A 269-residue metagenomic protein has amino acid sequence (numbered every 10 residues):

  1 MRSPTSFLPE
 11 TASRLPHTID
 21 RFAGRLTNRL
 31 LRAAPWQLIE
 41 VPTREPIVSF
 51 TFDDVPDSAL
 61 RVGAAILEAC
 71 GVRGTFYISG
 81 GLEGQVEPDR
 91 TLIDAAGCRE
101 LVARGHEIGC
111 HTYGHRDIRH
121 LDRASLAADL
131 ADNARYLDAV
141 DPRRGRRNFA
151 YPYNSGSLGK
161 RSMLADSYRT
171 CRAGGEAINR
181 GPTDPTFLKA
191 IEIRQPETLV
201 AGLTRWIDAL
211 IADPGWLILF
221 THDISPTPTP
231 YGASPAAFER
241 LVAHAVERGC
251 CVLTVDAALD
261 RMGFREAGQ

Functional and structural regions predicted by a protein language model:
M1-N28: Short glycine- and acidic-rich boundary segments immediately preceding or forming the N-terminal edge of structured
D20-E107, A134-A139, R143-Y151, D208 (+4 more regions): Active-site beta->alpha N-cap acidic-glycine motif
V62, V86, H115-I211: Catalytic domains of cell-wall/extracellular-matrix polysaccharide-remodeling enzymes, centered on de-N-acetylation
Y77, H111, A173: Short beta-strand and adjacent tight-turn residues that come in two discontinuous sequence segments and form the edges
R90-A96, S125-D129, A233-A237: Charged helix-capping and loop-helix junction motifs
I108-H115: Histidine-centered catalytic micro-motifs
A124, E192-A257: Catalytic grooves of carbohydrate-active enzymes
